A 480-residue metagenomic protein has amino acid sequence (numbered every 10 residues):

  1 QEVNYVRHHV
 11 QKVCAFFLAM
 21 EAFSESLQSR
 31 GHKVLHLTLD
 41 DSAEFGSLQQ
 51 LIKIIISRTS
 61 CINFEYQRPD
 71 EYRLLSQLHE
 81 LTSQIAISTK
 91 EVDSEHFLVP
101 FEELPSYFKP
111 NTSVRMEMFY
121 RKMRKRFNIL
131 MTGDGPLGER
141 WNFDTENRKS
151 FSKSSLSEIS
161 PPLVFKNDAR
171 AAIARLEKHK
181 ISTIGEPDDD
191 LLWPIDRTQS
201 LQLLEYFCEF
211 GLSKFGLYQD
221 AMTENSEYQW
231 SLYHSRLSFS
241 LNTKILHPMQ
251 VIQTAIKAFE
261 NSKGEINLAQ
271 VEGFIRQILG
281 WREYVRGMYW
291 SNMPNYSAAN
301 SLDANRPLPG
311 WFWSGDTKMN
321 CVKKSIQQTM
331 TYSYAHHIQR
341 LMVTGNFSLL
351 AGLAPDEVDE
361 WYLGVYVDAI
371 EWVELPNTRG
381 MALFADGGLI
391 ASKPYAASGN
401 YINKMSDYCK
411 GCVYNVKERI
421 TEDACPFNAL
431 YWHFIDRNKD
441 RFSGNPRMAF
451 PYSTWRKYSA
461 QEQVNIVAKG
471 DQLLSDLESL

Functional and structural regions predicted by a protein language model:
Q1-L39: N-terminal beta-strand-loop-alpha-helix module at the start of alpha/beta ligand-binding or catalytic domains
V6, G46, I54-I55, V92 (+1 more regions): Sequence termini and other peripheral, non-core segments
Q11-K12, Y66, N225, S314: A generic structural signal for short
A19-A22, S47-L51, C321-S325: Well-ordered alpha-helical segments embedded in enzymatic catalytic cores
G31-G46, W311-S314: Glycine-rich phosphate-binding "P-loop"
S47-W193: Beta-rich, aromatic/charged-enriched effector core domains that present basic-aromatic interfaces for binding
G138-A269: A charged, amphipathic alpha-helical module
L191, I195, A221-T223, Y228-L480: C-terminal catalytic domain of photolyase/cryptochrome flavoproteins, centering on the FAD-binding pocket
